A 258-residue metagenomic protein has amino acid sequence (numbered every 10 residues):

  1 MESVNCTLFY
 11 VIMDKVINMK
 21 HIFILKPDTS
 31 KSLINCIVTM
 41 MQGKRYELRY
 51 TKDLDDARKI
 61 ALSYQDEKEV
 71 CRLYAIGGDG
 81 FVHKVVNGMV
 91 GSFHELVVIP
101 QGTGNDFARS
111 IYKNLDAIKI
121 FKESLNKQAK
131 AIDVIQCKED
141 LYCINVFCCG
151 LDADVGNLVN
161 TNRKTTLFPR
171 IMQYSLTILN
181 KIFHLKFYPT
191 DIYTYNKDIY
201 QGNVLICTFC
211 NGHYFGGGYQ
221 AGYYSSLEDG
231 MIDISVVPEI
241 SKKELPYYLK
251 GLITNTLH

Functional and structural regions predicted by a protein language model:
C6-L73, H83, N87, G91 (+1 more regions): ATP/NTP phosphate-donor binding region
I22-P27, T51, G91-L205: Catalytic core of DAGKc-family lipid kinases
L33-I34, K84-V86, F107-R109, D154 (+2 more regions): Short glycine-/acidic-enriched loop or helix-start segments at secondary-structure transitions that form or flank
D79: Polar, low-complexity loop segments and adjacent catalytic/binding residues used for recognizing and processing sugar
K127, T177-Y188, L227-H258: Catalytic phosphate-donor-binding core of small-molecule kinases
D152-V155, Y200-G202, Y214-G218, K242-L245: Short acidic/glycine-rich loop or secondary-structure boundary segments that cap or lie
T208-G222: Glycine-rich phosphate/pyrophosphate-binding beta-alpha loops
